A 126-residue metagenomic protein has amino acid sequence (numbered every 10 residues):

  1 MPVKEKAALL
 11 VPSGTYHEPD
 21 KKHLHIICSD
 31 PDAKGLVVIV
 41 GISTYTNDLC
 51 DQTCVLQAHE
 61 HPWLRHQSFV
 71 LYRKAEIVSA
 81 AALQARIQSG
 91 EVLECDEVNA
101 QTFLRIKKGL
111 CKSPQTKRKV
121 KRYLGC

Functional and structural regions predicted by a protein language model:
M1-V3: Mixed-charge, Lys/Arg-rich low-complexity intrinsically disordered regions
E5-A8: Loop/turn positions that initiate beta-strands
L10, V38, V55, F69-L71 (+1 more regions): Generic structural signal for residues positioned in beta-strands
P12, H17-W63: Compact nucleic-acid interaction/catalytic patches
E60-C126: C-terminal terminal-subdomain/extension
